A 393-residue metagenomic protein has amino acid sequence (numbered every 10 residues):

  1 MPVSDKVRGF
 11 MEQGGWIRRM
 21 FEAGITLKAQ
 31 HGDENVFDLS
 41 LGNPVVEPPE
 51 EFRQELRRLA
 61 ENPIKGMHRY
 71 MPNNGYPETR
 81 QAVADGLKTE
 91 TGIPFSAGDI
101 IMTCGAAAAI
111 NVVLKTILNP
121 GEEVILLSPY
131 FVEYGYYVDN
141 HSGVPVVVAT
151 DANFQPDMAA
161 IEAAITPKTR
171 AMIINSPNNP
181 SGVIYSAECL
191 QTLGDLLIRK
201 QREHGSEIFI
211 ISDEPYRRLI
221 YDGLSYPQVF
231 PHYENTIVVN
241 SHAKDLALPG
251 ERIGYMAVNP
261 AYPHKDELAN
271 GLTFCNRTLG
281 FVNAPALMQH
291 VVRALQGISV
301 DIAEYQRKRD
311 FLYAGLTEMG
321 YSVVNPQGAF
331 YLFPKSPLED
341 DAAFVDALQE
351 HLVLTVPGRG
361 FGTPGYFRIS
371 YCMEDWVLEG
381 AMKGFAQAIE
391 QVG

Functional and structural regions predicted by a protein language model:
P2-G105, V112, L295-I302, Q391-G393: N-terminal small-domain helix-loop-helix segment of the aminotransferase-like
T26-G32, E90-G92, L196-E207, P260-D266 (+1 more regions): Alpha-helix termini
M67-G205, R217-H232, K383-A386: Conserved core of the PLP fold type I
D85, E162, R170, G297 (+3 more regions): PLP-dependent enzyme catalytic core of the Aspartate aminotransferase-like
E234-Q306, I389: Conserved core segment of the aminotransferase class I/II
R277-A284, Q306-L312, Y331-H351, R368-S370 (+1 more regions): Accessory recognition modules or surfaces
A286-R293, Y305-T317, V323-K335, F361 (+1 more regions): Conserved glycine-rich beta-strand-loop-beta hairpin in the small C-terminal domain of fold type I
